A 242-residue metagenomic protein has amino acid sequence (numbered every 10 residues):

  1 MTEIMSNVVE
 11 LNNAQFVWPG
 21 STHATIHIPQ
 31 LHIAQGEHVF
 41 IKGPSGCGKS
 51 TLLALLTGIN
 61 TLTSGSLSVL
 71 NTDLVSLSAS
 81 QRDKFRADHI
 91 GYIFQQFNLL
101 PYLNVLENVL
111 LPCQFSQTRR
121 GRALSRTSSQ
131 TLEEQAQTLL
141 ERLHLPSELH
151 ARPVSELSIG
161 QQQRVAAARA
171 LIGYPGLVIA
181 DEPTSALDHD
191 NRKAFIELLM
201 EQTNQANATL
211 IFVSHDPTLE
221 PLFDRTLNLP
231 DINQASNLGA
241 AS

Functional and structural regions predicted by a protein language model:
T57: Helix-to-loop junction immediately C-terminal to a conserved catalytic motif
G65-D73: Conserved ABC transporter NBD signature motif
D73, L124-E148: Conserved ABC ATPase "signature" region
P153-L157, Q161: Conserved ABC ATPase signature
A167: Hydrophobic anchor residue at the start of the ABC signature
Y174: Conserved catalytic motifs of ABC-family nucleotide-binding domains
V178-D181: Catalytic Walker B motif of ABC-type/P-loop ATPase nucleotide-binding domains
